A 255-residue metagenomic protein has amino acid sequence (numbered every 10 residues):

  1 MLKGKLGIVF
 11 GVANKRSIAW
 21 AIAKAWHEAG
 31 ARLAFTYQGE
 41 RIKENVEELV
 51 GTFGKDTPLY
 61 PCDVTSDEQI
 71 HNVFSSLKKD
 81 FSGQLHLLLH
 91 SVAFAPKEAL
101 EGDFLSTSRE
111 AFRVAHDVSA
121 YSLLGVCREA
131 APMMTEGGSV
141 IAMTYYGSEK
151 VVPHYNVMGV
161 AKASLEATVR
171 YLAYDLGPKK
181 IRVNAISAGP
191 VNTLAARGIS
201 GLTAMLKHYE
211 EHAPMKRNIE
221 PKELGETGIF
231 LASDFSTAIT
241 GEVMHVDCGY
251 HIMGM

Functional and structural regions predicted by a protein language model:
L2-F35: Canonical Rossmann dinucleotide-binding motif of NAD(H)/NADP(H)-dependent dehydrogenases/reductases, specifically
G11-W20, A93-A131, E136-P178, P190-N192 (+2 more regions): Catalytic loop of short-chain dehydrogenase/reductase
E47-E48, P178, A188-P214, M253-M255: A glycine/serine/threonine-rich, flexible loop-to-helix segment that serves as the NAD(P) cofactor-binding "lid"
G54, Y60-C62, S66-H71, S75-R113 (+3 more regions): Conserved mid-core segment of classical short-chain dehydrogenase/reductases
G177, R182, I239-G241: Short, small/polar-rich loop/turn modules that mediate ligand/substrate recognition or access, typified
R182-N192, A232-F235, H245-D247: Conserved SDR Rossmann-fold cofactor-binding beta-strand/turn motif
A213-L224, F235: A conserved structural motif in NAD(P)-dependent oxidoreductases
I229, T240-M255: Short C-terminal tail/terminal secondary-structure segment of NAD(P)H-dependent dehydrogenase/reductase domains
